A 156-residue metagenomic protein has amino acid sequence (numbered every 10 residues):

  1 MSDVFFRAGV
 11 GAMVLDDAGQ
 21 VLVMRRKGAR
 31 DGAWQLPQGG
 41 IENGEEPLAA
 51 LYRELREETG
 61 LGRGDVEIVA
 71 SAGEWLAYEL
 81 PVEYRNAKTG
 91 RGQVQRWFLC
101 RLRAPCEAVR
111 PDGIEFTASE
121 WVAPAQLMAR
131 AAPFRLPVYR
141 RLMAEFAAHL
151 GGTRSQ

Functional and structural regions predicted by a protein language model:
M1-V21, E42-N43: Conserved N-terminal beta-strand and adjoining loop/helix that marks the start of the Nudix/MutT-like hydrolase domain
D16-G19, R91, H149: Short acidic/polar alpha-helix capping motifs at helix-coil junctions
A18, K27, A125: Anionic group-transfer/hydrolysis microenvironments
A29-G32: A conserved beta-turn-beta hairpin within the catalytic core of GNAT-like acetyltransferases that forms part
Q35-L36: A short gly/proline-enriched turn/hairpin at secondary-structure junctions
I41-F134: Unchanged
M128-Q156: Charged phosphate-binding loop/patch that engages nucleotide di/tri-phosphates or the phosphate backbone of nucleic
